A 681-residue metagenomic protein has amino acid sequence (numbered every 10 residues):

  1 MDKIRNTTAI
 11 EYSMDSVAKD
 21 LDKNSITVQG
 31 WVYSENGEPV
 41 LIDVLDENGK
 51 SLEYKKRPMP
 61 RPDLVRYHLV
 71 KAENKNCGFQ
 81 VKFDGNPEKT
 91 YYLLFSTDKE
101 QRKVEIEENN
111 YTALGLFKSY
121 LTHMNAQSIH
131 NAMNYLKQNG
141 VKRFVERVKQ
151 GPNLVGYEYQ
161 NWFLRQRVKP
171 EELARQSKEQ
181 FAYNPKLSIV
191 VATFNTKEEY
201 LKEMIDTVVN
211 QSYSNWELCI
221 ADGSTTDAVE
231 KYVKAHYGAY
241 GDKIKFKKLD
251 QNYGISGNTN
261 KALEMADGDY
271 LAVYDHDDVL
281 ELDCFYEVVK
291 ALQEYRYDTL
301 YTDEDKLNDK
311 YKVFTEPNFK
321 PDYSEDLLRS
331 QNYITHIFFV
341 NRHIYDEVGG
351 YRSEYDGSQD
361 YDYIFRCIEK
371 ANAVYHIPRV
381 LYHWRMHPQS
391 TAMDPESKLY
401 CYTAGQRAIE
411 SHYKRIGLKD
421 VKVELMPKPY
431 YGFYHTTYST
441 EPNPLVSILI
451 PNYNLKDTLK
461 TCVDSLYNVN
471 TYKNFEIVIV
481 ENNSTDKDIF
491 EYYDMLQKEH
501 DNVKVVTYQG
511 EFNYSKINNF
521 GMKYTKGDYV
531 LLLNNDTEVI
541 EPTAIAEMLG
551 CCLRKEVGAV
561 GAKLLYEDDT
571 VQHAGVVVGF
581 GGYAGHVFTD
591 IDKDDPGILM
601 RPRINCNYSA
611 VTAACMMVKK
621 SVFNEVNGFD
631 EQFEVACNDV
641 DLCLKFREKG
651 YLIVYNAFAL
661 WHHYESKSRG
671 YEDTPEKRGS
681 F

Functional and structural regions predicted by a protein language model:
M1-Y135, N139, Q180: Basic, ligand-binding patches in group-transfer machinery, especially extracytoplasmic/periplasmic segments
V141-T207, K414, L418-N468: N-proximal low-complexity "stem/linker" segments adjacent to membrane-targeting elements
S214, D222-Y232, Q251, E481-Y492: A conserved acidic beta->alpha catalytic loop
L249-A266, Y508-T525: Glycine-rich, basic loop-to-helix element that forms the pyrophosphate-binding segment of sugar-nucleotide handling
S256, V313-H343, S515-K516, G579-S621: A recurrent flexible, glycine/aromatic-enriched loop bordering the glycosyltransferase active site that acts as
L271, V530: Short aromatic/hydrophobic "clamp" motif used to bind/position activated sugar donors
V279, D283-F314, T537-G582: Conserved donor NDP-sugar-binding/catalytic core segment of glycosyltransferases
I344, E354-V380, I409, A544-M548 (+2 more regions): A short, conserved alpha-helix in the catalytic core of glycosyltransferases
